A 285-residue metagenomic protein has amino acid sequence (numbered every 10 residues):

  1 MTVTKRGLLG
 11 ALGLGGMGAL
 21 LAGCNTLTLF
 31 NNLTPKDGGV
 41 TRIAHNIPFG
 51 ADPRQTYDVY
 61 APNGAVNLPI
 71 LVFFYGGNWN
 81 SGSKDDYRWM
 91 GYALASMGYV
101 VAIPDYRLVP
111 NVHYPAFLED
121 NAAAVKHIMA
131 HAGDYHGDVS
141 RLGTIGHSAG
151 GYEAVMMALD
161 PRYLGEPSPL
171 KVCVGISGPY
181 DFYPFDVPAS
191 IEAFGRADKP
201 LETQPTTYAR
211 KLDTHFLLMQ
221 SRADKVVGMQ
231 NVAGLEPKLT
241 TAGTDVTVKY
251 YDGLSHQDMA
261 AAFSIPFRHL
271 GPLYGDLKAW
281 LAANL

Functional and structural regions predicted by a protein language model:
G7-T26: N-terminal export signals
L29-G64: N-terminal cap/lid segment of alpha/beta-hydrolase-fold proteins
D85-A102: Short amphipathic alpha-helix adjacent to the substrate-entry channel of hydrolases
H113-A132: Alpha/beta-hydrolase active-site loop
K126-P188: Primarily recognizes the serine-hydrolase "nucleophile elbow" in alpha/beta-hydrolase and SGNH/GDSL folds
G178-Y208, T214: Mobile cap/lid helix-loop segments that gate and shape the active-site cleft of serine hydrolases
L218-Q220, D224: Short beta-strand/loop motif that positions the catalytic acidic residue of the alpha/beta-hydrolase fold
A242-L285: C-terminal catalytic histidine-bearing segment of alpha/beta-hydrolase fold enzymes
